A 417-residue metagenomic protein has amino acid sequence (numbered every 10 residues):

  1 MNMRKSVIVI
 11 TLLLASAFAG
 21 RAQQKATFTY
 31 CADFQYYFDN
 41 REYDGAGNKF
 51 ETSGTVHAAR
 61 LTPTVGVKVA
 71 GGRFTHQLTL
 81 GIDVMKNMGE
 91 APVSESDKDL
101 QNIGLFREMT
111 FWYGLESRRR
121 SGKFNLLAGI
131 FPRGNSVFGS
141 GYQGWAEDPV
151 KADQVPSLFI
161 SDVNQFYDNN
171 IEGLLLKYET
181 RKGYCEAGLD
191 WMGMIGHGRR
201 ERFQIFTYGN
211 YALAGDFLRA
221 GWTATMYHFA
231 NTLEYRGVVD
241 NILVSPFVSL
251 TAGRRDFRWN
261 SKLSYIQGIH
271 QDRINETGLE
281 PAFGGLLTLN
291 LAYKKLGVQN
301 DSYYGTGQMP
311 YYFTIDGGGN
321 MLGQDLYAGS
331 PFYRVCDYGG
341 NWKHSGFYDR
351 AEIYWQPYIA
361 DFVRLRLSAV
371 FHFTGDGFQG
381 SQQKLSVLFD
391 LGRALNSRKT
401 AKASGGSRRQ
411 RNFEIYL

Functional and structural regions predicted by a protein language model:
M1-S6, R21-Q23: Positively charged n-region of N-terminal signal peptides that target proteins for export
T11-G20: Hydrophobic h-region of N-terminal signal peptides that target proteins for export in Gram-negative bacteria
G20-R120, G380-A394, R398, F413-L417: Beta-barrel outer-membrane channel/assembly domains of diderm bacteria
D33-Y37, A58, T180-E186, M192 (+2 more regions): Exposed, low-structure sequence patches enriched in small/polar residues
D44-K49, V93-D97, P156-I160, A230-N231 (+2 more regions): Extracytoplasmic loops and strand-loop junctions of Gram-negative outer membrane beta-barrel proteins
K68-G71, T75, I103-N125, G134-G139 (+4 more regions): Subset of outer-membrane beta-barrel
G71, S161-Y167, Y338-G340: A short acidic, glycine-rich active-site loop that binds or catalyzes chemistry on phosphate/adenosine moieties
N125-N210, T223-H228: Surface-exposed coil loops of outer-membrane beta-barrel proteins
